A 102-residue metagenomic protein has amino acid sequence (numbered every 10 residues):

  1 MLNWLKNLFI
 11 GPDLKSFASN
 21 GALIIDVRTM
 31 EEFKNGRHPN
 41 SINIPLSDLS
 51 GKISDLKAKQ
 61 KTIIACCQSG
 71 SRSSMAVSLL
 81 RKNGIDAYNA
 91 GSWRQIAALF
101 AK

Functional and structural regions predicted by a protein language model:
L2-L23, M30-T62, S71-K102: Rhodanese-like catalytic fold shared by cysteine-dependent sulfurtransferases and DSP/PTP-type phosphatases
C66: Short, surface-exposed ligand- or partner-binding patches at beta-edge/loop junctions that are enriched in aromatics
